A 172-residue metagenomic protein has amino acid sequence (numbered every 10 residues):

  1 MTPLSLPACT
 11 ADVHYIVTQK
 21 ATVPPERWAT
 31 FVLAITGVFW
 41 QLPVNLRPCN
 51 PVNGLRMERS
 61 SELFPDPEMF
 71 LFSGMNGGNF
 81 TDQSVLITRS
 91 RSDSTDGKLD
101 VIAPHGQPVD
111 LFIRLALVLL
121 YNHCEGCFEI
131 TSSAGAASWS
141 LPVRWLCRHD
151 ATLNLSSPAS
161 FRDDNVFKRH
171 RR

Functional and structural regions predicted by a protein language model:
T2-R171: Acidic (Asp/Glu-rich) sequence patches and key acidic residues that form negatively charged surfaces used
